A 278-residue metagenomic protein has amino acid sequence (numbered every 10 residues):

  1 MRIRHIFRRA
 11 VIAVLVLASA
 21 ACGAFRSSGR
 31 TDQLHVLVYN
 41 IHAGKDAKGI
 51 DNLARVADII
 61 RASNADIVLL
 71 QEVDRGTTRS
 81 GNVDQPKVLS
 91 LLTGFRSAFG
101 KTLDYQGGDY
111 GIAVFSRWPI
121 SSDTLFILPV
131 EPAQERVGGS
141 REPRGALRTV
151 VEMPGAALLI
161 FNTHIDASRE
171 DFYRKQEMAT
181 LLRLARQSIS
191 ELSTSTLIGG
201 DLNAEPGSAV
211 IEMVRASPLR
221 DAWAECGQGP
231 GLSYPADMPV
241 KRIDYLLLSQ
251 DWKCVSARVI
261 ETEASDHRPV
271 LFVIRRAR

Functional and structural regions predicted by a protein language model:
R2, F7-L92, S97-F99, D104-D109 (+3 more regions): N-terminal, active-site-proximal structural segment of metallo-dependent hydrolase catalytic domains
G23, V150, F172, A185-T196 (+1 more regions): Metal-dependent phosphoester-hydrolase catalytic domains
T31, G107, G139-P143, D237-P239 (+1 more regions): A generic structural micro-feature
L34-I41, V56-N82, F115, T149 (+6 more regions): Active-site beta-strand/loop signature of hydrolases that rely on acidic residues for catalysis
H35, R96, L159, R220-D221 (+1 more regions): Conserved beta-strand segments of alpha/beta enzyme cores
A43-K45, L128-G139, T163-F172: Surface-exposed cleft-lining segments at the edges of enzyme active sites
K48, V73-A157, R258-I260: Structured beta-strand-rich core segments of catalytic domains in phosphoester-bond hydrolases
N64, G94, R117-P119, S193 (+2 more regions): Residue-level detector of structured alpha->beta connecting loops
